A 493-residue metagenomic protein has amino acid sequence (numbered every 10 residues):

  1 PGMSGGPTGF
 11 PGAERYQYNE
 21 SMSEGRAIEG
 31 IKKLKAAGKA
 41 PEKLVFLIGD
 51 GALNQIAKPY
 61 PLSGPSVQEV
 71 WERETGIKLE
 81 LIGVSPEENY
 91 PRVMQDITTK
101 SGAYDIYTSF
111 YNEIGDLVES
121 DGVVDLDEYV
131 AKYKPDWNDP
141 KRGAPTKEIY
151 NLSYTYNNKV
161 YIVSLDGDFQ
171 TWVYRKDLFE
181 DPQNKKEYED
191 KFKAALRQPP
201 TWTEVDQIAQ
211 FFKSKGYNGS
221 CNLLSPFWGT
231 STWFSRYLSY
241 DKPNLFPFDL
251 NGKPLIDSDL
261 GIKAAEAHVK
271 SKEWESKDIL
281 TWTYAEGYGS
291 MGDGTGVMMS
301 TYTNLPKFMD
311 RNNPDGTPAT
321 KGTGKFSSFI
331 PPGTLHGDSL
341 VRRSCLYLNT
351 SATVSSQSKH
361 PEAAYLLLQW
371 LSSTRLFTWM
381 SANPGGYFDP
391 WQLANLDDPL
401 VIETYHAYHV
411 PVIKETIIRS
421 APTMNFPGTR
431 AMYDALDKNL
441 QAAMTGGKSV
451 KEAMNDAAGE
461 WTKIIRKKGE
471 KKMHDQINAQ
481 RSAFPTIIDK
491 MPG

Functional and structural regions predicted by a protein language model:
G5, G9-Y18, S23-L34, G324 (+4 more regions): Long, aromatic- and glycine/proline-rich binding clefts that accommodate carbohydrate-like moieties
G6-A40, Y111-T171, T232, K325-P331 (+3 more regions): Hinge/lid segment of periplasmic solute-binding proteins
G30-K35, A52-K78, L436, M454: Short, polar/charged alpha-helical segment
V70-P145, K159-I162, P182-Q183, E187 (+3 more regions): Extracytoplasmic "Venus flytrap"/periplasmic binding protein-like
N112-A131, K147-A194, D206, L223-L250 (+3 more regions): Periplasmic solute-binding protein
D127-P145, D181, K186, D190-Q198 (+5 more regions): Short, solvent-exposed loop/beta-turn-alpha elements that line the ligand-binding surface or hinge of extracytoplasmic
L178, E266, K272-K277, P314-L393 (+3 more regions): Extracytoplasmic/periplasmic substrate-recognition and gating elements
E204-F212, F248-Y284, S327-T334: Glycine-centered hinge/linker elements that transmit conformational signals in sensory and ligand-binding systems
